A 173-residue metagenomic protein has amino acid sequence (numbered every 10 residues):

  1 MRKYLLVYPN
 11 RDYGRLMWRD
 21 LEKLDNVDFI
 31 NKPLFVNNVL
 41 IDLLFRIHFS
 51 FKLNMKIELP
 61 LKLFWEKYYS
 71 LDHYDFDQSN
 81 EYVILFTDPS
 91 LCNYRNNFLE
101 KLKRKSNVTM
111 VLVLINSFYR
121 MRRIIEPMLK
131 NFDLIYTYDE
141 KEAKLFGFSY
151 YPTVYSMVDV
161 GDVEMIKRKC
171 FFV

Functional and structural regions predicted by a protein language model:
M1-Y4, C170: Short, Lys/Arg-enriched, disordered terminal segments
Y4-Y151, M157-G161: Extended catalytic core of nucleotide-activated donor transferases of GT-like folds
I166-V173: Conserved donor-binding/catalytic core segment of Leloir-type glycosyltransferases
